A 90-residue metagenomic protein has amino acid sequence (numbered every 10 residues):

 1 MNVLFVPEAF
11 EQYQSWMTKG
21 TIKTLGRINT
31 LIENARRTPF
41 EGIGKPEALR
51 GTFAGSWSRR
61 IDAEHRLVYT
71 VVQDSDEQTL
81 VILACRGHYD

Functional and structural regions predicted by a protein language model:
N2-L4, E11-L25, T30, R50 (+1 more regions): Enriched for short, Lys/Arg-rich terminal
E33-R59: A short, surface-exposed loop/turn module that caps and links secondary-structure elements
